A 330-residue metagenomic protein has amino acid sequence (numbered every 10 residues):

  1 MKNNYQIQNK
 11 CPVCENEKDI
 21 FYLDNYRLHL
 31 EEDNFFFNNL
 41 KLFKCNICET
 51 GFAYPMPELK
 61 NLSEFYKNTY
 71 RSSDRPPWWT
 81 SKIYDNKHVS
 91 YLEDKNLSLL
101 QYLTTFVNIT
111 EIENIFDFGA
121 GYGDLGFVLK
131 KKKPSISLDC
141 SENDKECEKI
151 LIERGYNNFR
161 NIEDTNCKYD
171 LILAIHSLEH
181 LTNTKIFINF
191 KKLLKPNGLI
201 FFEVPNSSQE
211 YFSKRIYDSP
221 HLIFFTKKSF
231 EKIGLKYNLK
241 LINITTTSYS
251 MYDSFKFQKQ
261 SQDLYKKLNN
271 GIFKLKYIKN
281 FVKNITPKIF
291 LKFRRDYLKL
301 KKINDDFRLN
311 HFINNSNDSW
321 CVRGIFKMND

Functional and structural regions predicted by a protein language model:
M1-I175, T184-F187, D318-N329: Conserved N-terminal segment of class I S-adenosyl-L-methionine
K2-Q8, N25-F37, S248-D330: A C-terminal cap/extension of S-adenosyl-L-methionine-dependent methyltransferases that defines the acceptor-substrate
I20-Y26, L239-S250: Conserved S-adenosyl-L-methionine
N25-H29, F201-G234, T247-Y249: Short, glycine-/aromatic-enriched active-site segment of Class I SAM-dependent methyltransferases
C147, S177, N206-S208: Active-site-proximal loop/turn and secondary-structure-junction residues that shape catalytic pockets, frequently
H180: Phosphate-binding active sites in nucleotide-utilizing proteins
K185-L199: A short glycine-rich, Lys/Arg-flanked "PGG" loop and its adjoining helix->strand segment in the class I
